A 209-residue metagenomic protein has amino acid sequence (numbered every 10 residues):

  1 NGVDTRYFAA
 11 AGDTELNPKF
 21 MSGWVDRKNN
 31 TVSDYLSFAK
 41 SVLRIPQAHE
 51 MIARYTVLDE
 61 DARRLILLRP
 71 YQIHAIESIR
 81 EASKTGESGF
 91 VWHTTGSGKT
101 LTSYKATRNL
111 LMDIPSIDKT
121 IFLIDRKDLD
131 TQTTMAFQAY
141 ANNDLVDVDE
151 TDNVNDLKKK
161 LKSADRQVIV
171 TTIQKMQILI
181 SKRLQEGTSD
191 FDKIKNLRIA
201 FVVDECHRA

Functional and structural regions predicted by a protein language model:
N1, I124, V203: Short beta-strand/turn micro-motifs composed of small residues that flank or help shape donor/cofactor-binding pockets
G2-K119, D128, Q132-N143, Q167 (+2 more regions): ATP-dependent helicase/translocase motor core
T94-T95, H207-A209: Conserved helicase ATPase motor motifs in RecA-like P-loop NTPase domains
M112-S116, L161-S163, F191-K195: Conserved catalytic network of the ASCE P-loop NTPase/AAA+ motor domain
K127, V148-K158, I173-I178: Conserved helicase motor
N143-E150, A209: Acidic/polar loop patches that form or flank catalytic/metal-binding clefts of enzymes that bind anionic ligands
V154-I169, K193: Conserved motor-coupling elements within RecA-like helicase/translocase cores
V168-V203, A209: Conserved RecA-like ASCE ATPase "motif II neighborhood" in helicase/translocase motors
